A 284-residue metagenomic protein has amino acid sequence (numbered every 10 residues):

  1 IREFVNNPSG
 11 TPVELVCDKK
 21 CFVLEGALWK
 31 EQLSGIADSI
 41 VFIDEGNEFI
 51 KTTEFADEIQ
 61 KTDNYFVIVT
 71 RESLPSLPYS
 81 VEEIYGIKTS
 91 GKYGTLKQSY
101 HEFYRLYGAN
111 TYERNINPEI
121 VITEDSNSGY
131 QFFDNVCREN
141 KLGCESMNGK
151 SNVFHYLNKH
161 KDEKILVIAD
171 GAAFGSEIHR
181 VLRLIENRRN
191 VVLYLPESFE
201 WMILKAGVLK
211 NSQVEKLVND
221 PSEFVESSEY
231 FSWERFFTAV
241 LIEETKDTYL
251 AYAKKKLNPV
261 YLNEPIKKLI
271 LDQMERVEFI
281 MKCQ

Functional and structural regions predicted by a protein language model:
I1-F4: Glycine-rich P-loop/Walker A and Walker A-like loops and their local beta1-loop-alpha1 context in P-loop NTPases
S9-A37: Short glycine-rich substrate-engagement loop in P-loop NTPases that contacts/grips substrate
G10-K19, D63-Y65, E139-E145: A generic structural motif
A27-S34, D38-V41, N47-F55, V81-Q284: Acidic, divalent-metal-binding catalytic cores of TOPRIM and closely related two-metal-ion phosphodiester/pyrophosphate
I59-K88: Sensor-1/coupling segment of RecA-like P-loop NTPase cores
